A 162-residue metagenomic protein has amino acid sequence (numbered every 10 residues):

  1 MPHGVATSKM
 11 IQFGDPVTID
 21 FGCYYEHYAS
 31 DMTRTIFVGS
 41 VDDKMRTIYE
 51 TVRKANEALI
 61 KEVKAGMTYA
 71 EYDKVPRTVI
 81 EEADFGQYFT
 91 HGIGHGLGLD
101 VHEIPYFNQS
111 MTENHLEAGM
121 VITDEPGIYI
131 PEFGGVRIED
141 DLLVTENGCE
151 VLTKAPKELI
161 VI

Functional and structural regions predicted by a protein language model:
M1-I162: Active-site neighborhoods and metal-handling regions in enzymes and metal-associated proteins
